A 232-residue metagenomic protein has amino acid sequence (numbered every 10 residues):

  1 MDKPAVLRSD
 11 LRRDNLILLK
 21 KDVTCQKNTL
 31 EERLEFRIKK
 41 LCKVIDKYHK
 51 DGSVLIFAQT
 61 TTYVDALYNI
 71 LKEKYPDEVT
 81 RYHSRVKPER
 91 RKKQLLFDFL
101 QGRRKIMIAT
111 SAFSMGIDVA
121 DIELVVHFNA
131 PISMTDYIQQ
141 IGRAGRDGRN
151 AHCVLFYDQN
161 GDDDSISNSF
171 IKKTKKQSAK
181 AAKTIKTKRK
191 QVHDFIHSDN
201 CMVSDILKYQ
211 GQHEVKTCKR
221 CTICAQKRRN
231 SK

Functional and structural regions predicted by a protein language model:
M1-Y48: Interdomain hinge/linker at the junction between the two RecA-like core domains of SF2 helicases
Y48-F113, I117-K232: C-terminal helicase lobe
